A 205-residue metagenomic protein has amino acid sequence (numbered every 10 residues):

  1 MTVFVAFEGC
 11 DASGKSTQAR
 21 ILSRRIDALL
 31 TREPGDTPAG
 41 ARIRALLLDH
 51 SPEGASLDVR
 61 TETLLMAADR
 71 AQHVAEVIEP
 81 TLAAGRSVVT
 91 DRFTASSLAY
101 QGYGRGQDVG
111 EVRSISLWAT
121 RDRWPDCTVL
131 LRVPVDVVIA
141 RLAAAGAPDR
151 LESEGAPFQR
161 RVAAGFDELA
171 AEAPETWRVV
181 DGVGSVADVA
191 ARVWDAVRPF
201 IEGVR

Functional and structural regions predicted by a protein language model:
F7: Hydrophobic anchor at the beta1->P-loop junction of P-loop NTPases
A12-S13: ATP-binding Walker
S16: Walker A/P-loop
S23-R25, D136-R205: NTP-dependent small-molecule kinase module
A28-T120, R192: ATP-dependent small-molecule kinase phosphotransfer cores that center on conserved nucleotide phosphate-binding segments
G35-P38, T94-A95, V133-I139, S185-V186: Conserved nucleotide-binding/hydrolysis micro-motifs of P-loop NTPases
S97-G165: A glycine- and Lys/Arg-enriched "phosphate-lid" helix/loop adjacent to the NTP-binding pocket of small-molecule kinases
